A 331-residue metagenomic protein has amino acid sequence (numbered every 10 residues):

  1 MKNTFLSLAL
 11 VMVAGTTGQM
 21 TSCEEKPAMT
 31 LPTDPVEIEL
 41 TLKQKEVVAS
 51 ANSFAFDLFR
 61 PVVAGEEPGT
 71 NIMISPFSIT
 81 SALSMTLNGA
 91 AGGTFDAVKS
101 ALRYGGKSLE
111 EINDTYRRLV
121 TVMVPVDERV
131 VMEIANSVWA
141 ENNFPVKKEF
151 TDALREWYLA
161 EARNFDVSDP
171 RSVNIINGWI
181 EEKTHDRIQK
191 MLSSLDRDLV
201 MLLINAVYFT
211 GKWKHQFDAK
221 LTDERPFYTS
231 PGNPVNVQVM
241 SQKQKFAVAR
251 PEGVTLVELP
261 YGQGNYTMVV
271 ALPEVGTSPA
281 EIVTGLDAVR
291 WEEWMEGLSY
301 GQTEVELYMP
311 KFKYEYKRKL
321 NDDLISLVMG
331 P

Functional and structural regions predicted by a protein language model:
T4-S7, M20-V167: Detector for small/aliphatic-rich hydrophobic stretches
L10-Q19: Hydrophobic h-region of N-terminal signal peptides that target proteins for export in Gram-negative bacteria
G69, L109-V275, E281, Y300-P331: Non-catalytic, conformational "gating/processing" segments within enzyme and secreted inhibitor domains
K99, I180, E293-M295, L324: Hydrophobic alpha-helix position signal
A288-Q302: Short, cationic low-complexity segments
